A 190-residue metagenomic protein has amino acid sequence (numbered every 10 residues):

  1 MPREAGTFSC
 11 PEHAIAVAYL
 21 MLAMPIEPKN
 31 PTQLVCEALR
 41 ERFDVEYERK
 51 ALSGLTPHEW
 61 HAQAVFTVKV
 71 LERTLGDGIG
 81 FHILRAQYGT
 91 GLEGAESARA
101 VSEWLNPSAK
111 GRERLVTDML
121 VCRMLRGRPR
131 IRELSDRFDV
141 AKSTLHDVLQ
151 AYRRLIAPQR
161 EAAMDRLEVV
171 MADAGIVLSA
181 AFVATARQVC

Functional and structural regions predicted by a protein language model:
M1-H82, A86-A109, R130-E133, R137-D139 (+2 more regions): N-terminal interaction/assembly modules
G80-F81, R112-D118: Short, leucine-enriched amphipathic alpha-helices that occur as contiguous helical runs
D118-M124: Charge-enriched interaction surfaces
G127: Flexible coil/turn residues that form the inter-helical turn or adjacent wing/linker of helix-turn-helix
